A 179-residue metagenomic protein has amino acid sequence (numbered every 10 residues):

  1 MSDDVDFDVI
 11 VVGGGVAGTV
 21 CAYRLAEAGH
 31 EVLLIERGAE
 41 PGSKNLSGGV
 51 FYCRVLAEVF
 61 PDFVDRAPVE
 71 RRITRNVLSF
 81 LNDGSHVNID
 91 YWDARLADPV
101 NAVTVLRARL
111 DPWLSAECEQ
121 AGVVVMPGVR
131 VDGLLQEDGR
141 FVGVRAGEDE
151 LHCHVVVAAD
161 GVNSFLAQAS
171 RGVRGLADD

Functional and structural regions predicted by a protein language model:
M1-D6: A short, basic/flexible loop-to-alpha-helix module at the beginning of a structural domain
F7-L33: N-terminal Rossmann-like FAD-binding beta1-loop-alpha1 element of flavoenzymes
A17, E40, N163: Conserved Rossmann-like nucleotide-cofactor binding loop
G38-D83: N-terminal FAD cofactor-binding segment of flavoenzymes
A97-A116: Short beta-strand to alpha-helix junction loop
E117-D179: Predominantly flavin-linked oxidoreductase catalytic cores and closely associated redox partners
